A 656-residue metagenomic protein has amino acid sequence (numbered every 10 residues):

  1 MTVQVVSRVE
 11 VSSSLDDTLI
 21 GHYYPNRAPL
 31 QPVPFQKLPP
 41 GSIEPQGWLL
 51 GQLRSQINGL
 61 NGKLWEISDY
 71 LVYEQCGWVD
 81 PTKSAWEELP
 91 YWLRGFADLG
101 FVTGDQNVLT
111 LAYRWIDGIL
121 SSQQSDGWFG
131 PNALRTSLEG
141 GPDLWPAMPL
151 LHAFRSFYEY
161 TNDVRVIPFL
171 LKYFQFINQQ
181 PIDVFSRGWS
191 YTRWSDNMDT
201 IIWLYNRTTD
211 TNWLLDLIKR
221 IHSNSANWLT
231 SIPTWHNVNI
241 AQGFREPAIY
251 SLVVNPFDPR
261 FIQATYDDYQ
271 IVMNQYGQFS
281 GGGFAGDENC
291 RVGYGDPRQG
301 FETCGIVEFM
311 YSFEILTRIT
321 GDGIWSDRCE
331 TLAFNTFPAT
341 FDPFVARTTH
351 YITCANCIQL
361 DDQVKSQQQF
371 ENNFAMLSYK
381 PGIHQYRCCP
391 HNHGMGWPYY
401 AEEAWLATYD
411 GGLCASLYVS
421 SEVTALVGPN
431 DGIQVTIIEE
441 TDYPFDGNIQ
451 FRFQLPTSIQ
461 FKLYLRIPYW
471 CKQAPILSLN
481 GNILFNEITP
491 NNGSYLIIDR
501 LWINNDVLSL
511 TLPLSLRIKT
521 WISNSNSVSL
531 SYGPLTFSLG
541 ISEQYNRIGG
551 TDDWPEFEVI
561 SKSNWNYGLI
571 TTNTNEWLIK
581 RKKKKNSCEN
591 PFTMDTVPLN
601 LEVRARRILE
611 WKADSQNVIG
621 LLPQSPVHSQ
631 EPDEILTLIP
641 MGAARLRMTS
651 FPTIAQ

Functional and structural regions predicted by a protein language model:
M1-Q106, T110, S137-Y160, S195-N212 (+4 more regions): Aromatic (Trp/Tyr) and acidic
Q106-D143, Y276-F284, F341: Helix-terminus loop motifs that line ligand-binding clefts
L120-S121, N178-Q179, S223, N227 (+2 more regions): Amphipathic alpha-helical segments of tetratricopeptide repeats
S122, F154-T161, V166-P181: An active-site-proximal structural segment forming one wall of the substrate-binding cleft that immediately precedes
P168-V253: Hydrophobic, small-residue-rich alpha-helical packing segments that form membrane-like cores
S326-N335, T340-R452, N491, R500 (+1 more regions): C-terminal beta-rich recognition modules with glycine/proline-rich loops and embedded aromatic residues
F461-Y464, I498-L514: C-terminal beta-strand-rich structural cap/linker in extracellular carbohydrate-active enzymes
K472-L501, I518-S523: Solvent-exposed beta-strand/loop surfaces of large extracellular or lumenal domains
